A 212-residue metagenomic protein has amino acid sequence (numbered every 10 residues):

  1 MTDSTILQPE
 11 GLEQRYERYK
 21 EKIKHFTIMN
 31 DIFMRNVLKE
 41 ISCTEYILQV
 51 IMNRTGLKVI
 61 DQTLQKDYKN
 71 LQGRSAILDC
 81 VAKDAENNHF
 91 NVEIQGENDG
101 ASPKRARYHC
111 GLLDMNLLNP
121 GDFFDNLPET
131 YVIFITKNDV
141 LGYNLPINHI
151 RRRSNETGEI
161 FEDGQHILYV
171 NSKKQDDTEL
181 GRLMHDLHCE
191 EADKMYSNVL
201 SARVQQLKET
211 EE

Functional and structural regions predicted by a protein language model:
M1-E212: Elongated, amphipathic alpha-helical interaction scaffolds
